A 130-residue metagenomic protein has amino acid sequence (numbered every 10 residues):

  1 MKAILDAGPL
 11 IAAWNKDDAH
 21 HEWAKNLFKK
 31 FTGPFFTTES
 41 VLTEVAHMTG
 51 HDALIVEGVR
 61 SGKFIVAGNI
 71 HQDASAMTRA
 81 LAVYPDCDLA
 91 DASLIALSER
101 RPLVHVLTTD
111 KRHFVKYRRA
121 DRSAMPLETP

Functional and structural regions predicted by a protein language model:
M1-D18: Metal-dependent nucleic-acid phosphoesterase active-site entry motif
K2-A3, E22-D86, A96, R100-V104 (+1 more regions): PIN-domain endoribonuclease scaffold, especially VapC-family toxins
A7, E39, D91-A92: Conserved glycosyltransferase catalytic-site signature
G8, A46, R112: Anionic group-transfer/hydrolysis microenvironments
W14, D110, R118: Short, flexible helix/strand-to-coil boundary loops that buttress conserved ligand/catalytic motifs in alpha/beta
